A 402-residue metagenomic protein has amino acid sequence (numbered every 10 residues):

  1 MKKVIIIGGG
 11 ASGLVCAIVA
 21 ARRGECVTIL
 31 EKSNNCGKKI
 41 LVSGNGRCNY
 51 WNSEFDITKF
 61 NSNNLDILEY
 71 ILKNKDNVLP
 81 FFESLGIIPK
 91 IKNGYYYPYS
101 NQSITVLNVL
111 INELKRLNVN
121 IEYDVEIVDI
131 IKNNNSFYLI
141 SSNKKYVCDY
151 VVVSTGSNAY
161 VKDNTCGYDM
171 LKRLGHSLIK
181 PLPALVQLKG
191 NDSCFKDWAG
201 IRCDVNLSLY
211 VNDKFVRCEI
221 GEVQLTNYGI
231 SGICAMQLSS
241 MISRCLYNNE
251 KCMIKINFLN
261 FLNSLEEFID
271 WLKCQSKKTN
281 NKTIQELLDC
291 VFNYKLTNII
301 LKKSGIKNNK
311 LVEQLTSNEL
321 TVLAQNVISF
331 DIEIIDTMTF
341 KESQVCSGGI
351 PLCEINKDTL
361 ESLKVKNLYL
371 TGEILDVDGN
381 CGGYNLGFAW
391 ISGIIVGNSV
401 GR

Functional and structural regions predicted by a protein language model:
K2-I29, V396-G401: N-terminal Rossmann-like FAD-binding beta1-loop-alpha1 element of flavoenzymes
I5-I7, L30, I127, Y146-V161 (+4 more regions): Short hydrophobic core segments
A21-N45: Glycine-rich FAD pyrophosphate-binding loop
N35-C36, L41-V42, Y50-D56, S177-K180 (+1 more regions): An anion/pyrophosphate-binding glycine-rich loop and adjacent beta-alpha core in soluble alpha-beta enzymes
N45-N93: Glycine-rich active-site loop/strand segments that organize a redox cofactor
I67-N74, N93-N112, N158-D163, S193 (+1 more regions): Short beta-strand to alpha-helix junction loop
L72-Y150, T297: Feature captures the FAD/FMN-dependent oxidoreductase FAD-binding
Y123, N298-D378: A glycine-rich dinucleotide-binding beta-alpha-beta segment and adjacent secondary-structure elements that constitute
